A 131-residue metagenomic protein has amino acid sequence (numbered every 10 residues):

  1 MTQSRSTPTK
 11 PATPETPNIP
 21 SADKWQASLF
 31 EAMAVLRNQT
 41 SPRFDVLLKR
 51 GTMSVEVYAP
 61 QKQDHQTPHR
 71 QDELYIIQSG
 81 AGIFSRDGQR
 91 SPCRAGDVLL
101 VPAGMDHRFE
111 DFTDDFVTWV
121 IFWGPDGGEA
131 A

Functional and structural regions predicted by a protein language model:
M1-V57, K62-Q66: A short, N-terminal "cap"/entry segment at the start of jelly-roll beta-barrel domains of the cupin/DSBH fold
K49-G51, S85-Q89, F112: Short strand-coil-strand connectors
T52, Q71, D115-F116: A structure-centric signal for secondary-structure junctions around beta-strands
V55-E56, F84-R86, T118: Short hydrophobic/aromatic-rich beta-strand segments that constitute the beta-sheet cores of beta-sandwich/beta-barrel
H69-F84: Short, conserved beta-strand element in jelly-roll/cupin
D72, V98-L100, F122: A generic "structured core" feature
G88-A103: Short acidic-glycine-tyrosine-enriched beta hairpin
A103-E129: Ligand-binding loop in jelly-roll beta-barrel domains
